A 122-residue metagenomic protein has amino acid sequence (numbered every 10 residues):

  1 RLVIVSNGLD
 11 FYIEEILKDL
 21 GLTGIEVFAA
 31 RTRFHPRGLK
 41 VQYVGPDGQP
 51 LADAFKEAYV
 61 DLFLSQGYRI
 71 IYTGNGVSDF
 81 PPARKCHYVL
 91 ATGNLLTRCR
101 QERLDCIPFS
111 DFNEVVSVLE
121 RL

Functional and structural regions predicted by a protein language model:
R1-V3, G8-L122: C-terminal cap/substrate-recognition subdomain and adjoining C-terminal extension of metal-dependent phosphatase-like
